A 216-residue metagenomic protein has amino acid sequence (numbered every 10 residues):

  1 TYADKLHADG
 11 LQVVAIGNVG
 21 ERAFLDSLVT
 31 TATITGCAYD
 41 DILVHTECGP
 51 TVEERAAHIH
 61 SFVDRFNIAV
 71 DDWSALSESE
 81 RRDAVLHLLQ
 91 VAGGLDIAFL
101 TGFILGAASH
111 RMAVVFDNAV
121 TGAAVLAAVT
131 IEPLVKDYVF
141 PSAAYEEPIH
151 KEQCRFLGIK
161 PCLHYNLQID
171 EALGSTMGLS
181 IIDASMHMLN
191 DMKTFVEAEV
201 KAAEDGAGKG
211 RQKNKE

Functional and structural regions predicted by a protein language model:
T1-E216: N-terminal loops that bind phosphate or other acidic moieties and the adjacent beta-alpha structural core
